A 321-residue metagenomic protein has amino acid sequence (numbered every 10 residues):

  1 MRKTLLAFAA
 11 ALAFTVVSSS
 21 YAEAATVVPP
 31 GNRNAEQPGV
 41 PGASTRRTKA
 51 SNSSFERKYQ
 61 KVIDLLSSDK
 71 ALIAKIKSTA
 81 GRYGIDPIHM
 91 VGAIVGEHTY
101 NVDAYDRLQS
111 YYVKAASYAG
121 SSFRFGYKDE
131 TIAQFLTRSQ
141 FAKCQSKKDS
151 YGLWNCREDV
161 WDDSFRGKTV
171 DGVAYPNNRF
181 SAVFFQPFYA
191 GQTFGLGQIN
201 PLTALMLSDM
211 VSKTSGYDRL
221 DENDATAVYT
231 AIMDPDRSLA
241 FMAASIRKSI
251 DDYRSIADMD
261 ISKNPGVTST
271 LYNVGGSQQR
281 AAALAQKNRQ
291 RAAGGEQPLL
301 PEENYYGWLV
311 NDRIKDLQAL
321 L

Functional and structural regions predicted by a protein language model:
M1-F8: Bacterial N-terminal signal peptides that target proteins for export
F14-A22: C-terminal segment of classical bacterial N-terminal signal peptides
A24-K77, V102-T131, A227-D234: N-terminal export signals and maturation junctions of secreted/periplasmic proteins
V62-I73, R82-P87, Y105, F125 (+5 more regions): Solvent-exposed, acidic/flexible segments
S78-D86, G92, G96-D103, Q134-R138 (+7 more regions): Structured segments of extracytoplasmic/periplasmic soluble domains in secreted or envelope-associated proteins
D106-R107, Y112-I132, K263, V267-L321: Catalytic and substrate-binding regions of cell-wall glycan-acting enzymes that process beta-1,4-linked
K114-F185: Charged, glycine/proline-rich intrinsically disordered loops and linkers
K147-D163, A174-R179, Q186-S262, V267-A281: Alpha-helical segment that forms one wall of the substrate-binding/catalytic cleft in peptidoglycan-active domains
